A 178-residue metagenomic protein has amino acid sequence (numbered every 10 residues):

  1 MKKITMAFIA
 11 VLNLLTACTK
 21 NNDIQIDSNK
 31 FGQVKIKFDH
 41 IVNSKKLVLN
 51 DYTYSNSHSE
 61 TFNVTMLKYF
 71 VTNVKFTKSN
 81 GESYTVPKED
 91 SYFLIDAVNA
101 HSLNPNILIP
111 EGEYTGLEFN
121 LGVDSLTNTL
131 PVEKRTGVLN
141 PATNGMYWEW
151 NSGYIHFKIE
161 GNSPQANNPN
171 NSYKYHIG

Functional and structural regions predicted by a protein language model:
M1-K2, T19: Short, intrinsically disordered low-complexity segments
K2-F8: Sec-dependent signal peptide recognition, specifically the positively charged N-region followed immediately by
L15-A17: C-terminal motif of bacterial Sec signal peptides marking the signal peptidase cleavage site
N22-G178: A short, solvent-exposed, low-complexity linear motif enriched for acidic/polar residues with Pro/Gly/Ser/Thr
